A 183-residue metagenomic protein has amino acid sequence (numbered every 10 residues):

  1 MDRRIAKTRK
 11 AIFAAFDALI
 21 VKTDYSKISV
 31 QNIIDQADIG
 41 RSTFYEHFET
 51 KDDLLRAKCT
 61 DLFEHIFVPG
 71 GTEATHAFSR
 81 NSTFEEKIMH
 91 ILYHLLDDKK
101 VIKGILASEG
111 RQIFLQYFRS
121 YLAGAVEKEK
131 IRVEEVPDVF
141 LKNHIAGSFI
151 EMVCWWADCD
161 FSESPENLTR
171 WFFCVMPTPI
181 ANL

Functional and structural regions predicted by a protein language model:
M1-R4, T8: N-terminal positioning helix adjacent to the helix-turn-helix/winged-helix DNA-binding module
K10, A14-A18, K22, Q36 (+4 more regions): Alpha-helical structural segments
A18-Y25, P69, D98-K99, K128-I131 (+1 more regions): Basic, amphipathic alpha-helical hairpins
L19-D52: Helix-turn-helix
G71-K100: Hydrophobic alpha-helical connector segments
M89-R119, C154: Amphipathic alpha-helical segments used for helix-helix packing
S108-G147, A181: Amphipathic alpha-helical packing segments from all-alpha helical-bundle domains
G147, E151, W155-L183: C-terminal peripheral helix-coil segments that are non-catalytic and often amphipathic
